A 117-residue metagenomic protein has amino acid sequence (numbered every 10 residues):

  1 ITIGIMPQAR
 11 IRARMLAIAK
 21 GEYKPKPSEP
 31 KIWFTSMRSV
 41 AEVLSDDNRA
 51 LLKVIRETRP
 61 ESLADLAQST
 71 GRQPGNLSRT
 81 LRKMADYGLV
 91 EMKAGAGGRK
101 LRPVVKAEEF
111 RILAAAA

Functional and structural regions predicted by a protein language model:
I1-E22: General nucleic-acid-binding
K24-A50: Short alpha-helical segments that sit at the start of domains
V40-S45, S62, K93-A117: Short, cationic-aromatic polyanion-contact patches
D46-P60: Short amphipathic alpha-helical interface segments
R59-Q68: Short acidic, hydrophobic short linear motifs in intrinsically disordered regions
L66, L81-G88: Basic amphipathic alpha-helical segments that dock to polyanions
G71-Q73: Short coil turns linking two alpha-helices in DNA-binding domains
